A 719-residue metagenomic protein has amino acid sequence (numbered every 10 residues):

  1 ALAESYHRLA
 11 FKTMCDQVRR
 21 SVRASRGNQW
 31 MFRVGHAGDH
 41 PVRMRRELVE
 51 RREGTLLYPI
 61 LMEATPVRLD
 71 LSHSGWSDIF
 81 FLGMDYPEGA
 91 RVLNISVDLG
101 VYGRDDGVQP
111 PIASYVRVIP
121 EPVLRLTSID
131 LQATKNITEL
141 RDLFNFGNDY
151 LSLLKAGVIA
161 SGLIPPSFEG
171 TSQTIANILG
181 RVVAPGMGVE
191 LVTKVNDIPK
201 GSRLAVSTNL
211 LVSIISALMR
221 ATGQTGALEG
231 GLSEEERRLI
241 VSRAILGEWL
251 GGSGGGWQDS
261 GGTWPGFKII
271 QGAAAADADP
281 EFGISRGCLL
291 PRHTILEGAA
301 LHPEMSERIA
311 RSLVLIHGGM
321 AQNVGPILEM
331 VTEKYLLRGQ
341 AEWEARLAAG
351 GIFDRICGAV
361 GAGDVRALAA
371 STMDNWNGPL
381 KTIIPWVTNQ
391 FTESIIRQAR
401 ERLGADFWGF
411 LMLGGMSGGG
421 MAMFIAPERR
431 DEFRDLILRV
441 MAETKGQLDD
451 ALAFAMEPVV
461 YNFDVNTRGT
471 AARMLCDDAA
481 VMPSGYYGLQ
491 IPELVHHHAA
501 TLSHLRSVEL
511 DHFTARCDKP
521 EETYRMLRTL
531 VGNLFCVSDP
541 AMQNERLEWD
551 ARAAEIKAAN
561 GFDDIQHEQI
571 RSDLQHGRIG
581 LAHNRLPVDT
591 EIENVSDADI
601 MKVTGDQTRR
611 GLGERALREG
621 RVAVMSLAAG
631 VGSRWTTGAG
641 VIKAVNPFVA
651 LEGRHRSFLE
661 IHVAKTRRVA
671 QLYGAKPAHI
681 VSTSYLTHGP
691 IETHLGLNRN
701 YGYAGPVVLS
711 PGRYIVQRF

Functional and structural regions predicted by a protein language model:
E4, L9, S21-V22, R33-G180 (+5 more regions): C-terminal nucleotide
K135-D142, M187-K200, P706-V708: Glycine/charged-rich beta-loop-alpha catalytic/anionic-binding loops adjacent to active sites
S152, A156, N209-A217, G420 (+2 more regions): Short amphipathic alpha-helical face segments that pack within enzyme cores and frequently flank/anchor catalytic
E169-I198: Glycine- and acidic-rich phosphate- and metal-coordinating loops
R203-G226, F267, A422, A426: DPxDG-like acidic metal-binding loop motif
A221-E235, V669-K676, G702: Inter-helical turn/loop segments and adjacent helix faces that build the functional surface of alpha-helical bundle
H317-N323, T687, G712-V716: Glycine-rich beta-alpha junction loops
L510-L709, V716-R718: N-terminal glycine-rich phosphate-binding loop and ensuing alpha1 helix
